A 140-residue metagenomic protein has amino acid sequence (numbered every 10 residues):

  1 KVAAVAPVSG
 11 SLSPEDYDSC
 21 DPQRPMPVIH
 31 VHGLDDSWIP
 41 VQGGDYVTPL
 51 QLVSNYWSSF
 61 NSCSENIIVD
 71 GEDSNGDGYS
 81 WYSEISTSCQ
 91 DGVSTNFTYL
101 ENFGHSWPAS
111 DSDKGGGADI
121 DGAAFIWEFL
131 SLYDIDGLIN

Functional and structural regions predicted by a protein language model:
K1-N140: Flexible, surface-exposed loop/gating regions in the mature catalytic domains of secreted/periplasmic hydrolases
